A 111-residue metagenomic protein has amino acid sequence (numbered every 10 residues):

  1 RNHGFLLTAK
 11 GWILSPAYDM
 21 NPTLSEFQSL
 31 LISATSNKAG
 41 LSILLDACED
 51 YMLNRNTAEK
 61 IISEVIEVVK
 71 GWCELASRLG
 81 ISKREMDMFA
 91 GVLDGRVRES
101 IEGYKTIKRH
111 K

Functional and structural regions predicted by a protein language model:
R1-K111: Anionic ligand-binding catalytic core segments
